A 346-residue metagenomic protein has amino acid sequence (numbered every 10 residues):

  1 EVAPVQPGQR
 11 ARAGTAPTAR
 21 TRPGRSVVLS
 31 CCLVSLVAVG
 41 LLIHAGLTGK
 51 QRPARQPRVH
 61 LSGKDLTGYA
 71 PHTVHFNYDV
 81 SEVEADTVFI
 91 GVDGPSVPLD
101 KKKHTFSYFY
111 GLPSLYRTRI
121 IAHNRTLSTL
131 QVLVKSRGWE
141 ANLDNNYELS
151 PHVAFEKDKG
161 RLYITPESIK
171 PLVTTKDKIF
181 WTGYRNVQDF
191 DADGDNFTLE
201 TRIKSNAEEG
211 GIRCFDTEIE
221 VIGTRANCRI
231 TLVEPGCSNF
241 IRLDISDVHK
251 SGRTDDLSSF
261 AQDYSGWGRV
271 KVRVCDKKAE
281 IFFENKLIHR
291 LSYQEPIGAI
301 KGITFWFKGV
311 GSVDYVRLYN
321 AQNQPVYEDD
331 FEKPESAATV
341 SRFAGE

Functional and structural regions predicted by a protein language model:
E1-Q9: Cytosolic/nucleoplasmic/matrix-facing N-terminal domains/tails of membrane-anchored or organelle-targeted proteins
R12-S168: Extracellular/lumenal mature domains of secreted and surface-exposed proteins
P113-R117, G194-N196, S265-W267: Extracellular Ig-like/FN3 beta-sandwich strand-entry sites
G138-A141, S168-D247: Secretory/extracellular carbohydrate-interaction modules and structurally similar beta-sandwich "look-alikes"
T201, D263-Q294: Carbohydrate-binding surfaces in secreted/extracellular proteins
T201, V272, D314-L318, F331: Extracellular beta-strand elements of beta-rich domains used for carbohydrate recognition/degradation or cell-matrix
S246-R269: Short, aromatic/His-centered strand-loop micro-motif at the edge of beta-sheets
L291-L318: Flexible glycan-contacting loops in extracellular carbohydrate-active proteins
